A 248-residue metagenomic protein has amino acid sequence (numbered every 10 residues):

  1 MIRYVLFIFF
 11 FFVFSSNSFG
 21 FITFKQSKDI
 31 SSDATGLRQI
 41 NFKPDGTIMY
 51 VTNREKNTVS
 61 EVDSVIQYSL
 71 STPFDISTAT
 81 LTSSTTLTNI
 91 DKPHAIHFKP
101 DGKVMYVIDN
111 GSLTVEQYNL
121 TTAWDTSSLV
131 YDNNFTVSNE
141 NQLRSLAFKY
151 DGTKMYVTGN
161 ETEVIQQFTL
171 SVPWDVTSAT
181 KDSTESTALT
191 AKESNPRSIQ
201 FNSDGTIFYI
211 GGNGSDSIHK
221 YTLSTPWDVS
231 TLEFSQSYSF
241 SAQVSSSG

Functional and structural regions predicted by a protein language model:
Y4-F14: Sec-dependent N-terminal signal peptides
F24-S32, T80-L87, V130-V137, D182-T190 (+1 more regions): A short beta-strand motif characteristic of beta-propeller blades
G36, K92, Q142, N195: Beta-rich catalytic cores
F42-D45, P100-D101, Y150-D151, S203-D204: Residue-level detector of Asp-centered blade-edge/turn motifs that repeat once per structural unit in beta-propeller
R54, N110, N160, N213: Short loop/turn segments immediately following the C-termini of beta-strands
Q67-S77, Q117-S127, Q167-S178, Y221-T231: Short loop/turn segments immediately following beta-strands, especially the blade-tip and inter-blade linker loops
